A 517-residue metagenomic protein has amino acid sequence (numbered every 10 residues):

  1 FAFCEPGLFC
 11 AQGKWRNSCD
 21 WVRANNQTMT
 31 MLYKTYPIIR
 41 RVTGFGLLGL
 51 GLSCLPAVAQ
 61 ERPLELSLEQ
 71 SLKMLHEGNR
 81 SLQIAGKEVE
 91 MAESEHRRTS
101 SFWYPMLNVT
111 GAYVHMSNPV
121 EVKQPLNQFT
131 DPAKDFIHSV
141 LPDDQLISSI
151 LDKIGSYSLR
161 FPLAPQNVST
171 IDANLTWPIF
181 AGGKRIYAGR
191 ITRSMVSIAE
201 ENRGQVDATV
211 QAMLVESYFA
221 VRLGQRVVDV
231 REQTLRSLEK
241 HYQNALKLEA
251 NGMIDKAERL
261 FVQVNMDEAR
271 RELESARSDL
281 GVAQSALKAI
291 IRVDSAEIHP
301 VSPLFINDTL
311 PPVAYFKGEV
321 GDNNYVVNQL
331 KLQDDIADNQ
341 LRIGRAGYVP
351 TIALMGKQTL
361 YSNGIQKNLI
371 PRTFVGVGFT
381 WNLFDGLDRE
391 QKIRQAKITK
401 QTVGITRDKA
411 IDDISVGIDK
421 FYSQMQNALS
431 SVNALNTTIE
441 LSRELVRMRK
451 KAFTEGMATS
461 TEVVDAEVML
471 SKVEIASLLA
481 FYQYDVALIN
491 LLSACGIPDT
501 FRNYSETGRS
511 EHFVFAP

Functional and structural regions predicted by a protein language model:
F1-A11, C19-E69, P517: Bacterial Sec-dependent N-terminal signal peptides
R23, T30, L66, S94-H96 (+4 more regions): Periplasmic alpha-helical coiled-coil/stalk elements that build and connect Gram-negative outer-membrane
Q60-E61, N108, H115-K134, A476-P517: Acidic, low-complexity, intrinsically disordered peripheral segments
L72, I84-T99, V206, V210-D229 (+6 more regions): Amphipathic alpha-helical coiled-coil segments
L72-H76, Q128-S156, Q263, V293-M355 (+1 more regions): Amphipathic alpha-helical coiled-coil scaffold segments and their short linker/junction regions
Q83, M106-E121, S156-Q166, T176-Q205 (+4 more regions): Small/polar (Gly/Ser/Thr/Ala-rich) solvent-exposed segments that form structured loops/beta-strands/short helices used
V168-T170, E216, F261, T351 (+1 more regions): Transmembrane beta-barrel architecture of outer-membrane proteins
D172-N174, Y218, A353, G376-G378 (+1 more regions): Membrane-embedded beta-strand positions in outer-membrane beta-barrel channels/transporters
